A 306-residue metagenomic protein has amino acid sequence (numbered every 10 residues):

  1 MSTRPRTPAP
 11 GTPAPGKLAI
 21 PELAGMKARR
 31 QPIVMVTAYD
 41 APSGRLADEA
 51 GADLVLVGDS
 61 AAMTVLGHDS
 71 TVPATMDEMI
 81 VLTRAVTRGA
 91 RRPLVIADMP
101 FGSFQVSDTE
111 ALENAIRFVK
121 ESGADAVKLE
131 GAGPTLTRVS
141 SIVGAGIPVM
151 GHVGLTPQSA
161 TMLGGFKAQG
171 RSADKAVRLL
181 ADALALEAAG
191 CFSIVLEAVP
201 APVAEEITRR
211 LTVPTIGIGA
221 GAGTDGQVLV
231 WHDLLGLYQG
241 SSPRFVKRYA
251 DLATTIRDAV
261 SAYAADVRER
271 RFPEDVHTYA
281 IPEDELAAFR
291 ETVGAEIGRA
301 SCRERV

Functional and structural regions predicted by a protein language model:
S2-R244, A250, T254-E283, A287 (+1 more regions): Alpha/beta enzyme core
A300-V306: Conserved small/polar residues in nucleotide/adenosyl-binding loops
